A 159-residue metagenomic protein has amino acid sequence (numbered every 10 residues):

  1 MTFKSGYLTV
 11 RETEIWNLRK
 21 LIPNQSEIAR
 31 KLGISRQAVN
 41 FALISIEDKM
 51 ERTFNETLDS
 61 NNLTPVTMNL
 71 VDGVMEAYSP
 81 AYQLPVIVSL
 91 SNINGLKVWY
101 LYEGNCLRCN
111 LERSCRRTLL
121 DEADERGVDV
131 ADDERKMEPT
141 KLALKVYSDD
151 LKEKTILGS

Functional and structural regions predicted by a protein language model:
M1-V10: Short, Lys/Arg-enriched anionic-surface-contact patches
R11-R19: Short alpha-helical "packing" element that flanks the helix-turn-helix/winged-helix DNA-binding module
I22-N24: Residue-level signal for the short linker/turn that defines the boundary of a DNA-recognition helix
S26-S35, V39: Short alpha-helical "recognition helix" segments of helix-turn-helix
V39-N40, I46: Helix-turn-helix DNA-binding helix
M50-V66: Short Lys/Arg-enriched helix C-cap and helix-to-coil transition segments that create basic nucleic-acid-contact patches
L63-T140: Helix-turn-helix/homeodomain-like alpha-helical modules used for DNA recognition and transcription-factor dimerization
V130-S159: Non-catalytic terminal/accessory regions
